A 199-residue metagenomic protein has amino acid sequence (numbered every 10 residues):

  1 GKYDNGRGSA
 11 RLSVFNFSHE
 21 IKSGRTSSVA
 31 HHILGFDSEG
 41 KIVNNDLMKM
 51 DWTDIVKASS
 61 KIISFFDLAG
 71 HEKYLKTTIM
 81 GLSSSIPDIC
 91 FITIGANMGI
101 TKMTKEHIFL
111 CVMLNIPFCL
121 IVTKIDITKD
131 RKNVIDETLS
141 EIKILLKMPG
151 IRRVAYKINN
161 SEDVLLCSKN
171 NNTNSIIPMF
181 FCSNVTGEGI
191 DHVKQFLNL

Functional and structural regions predicted by a protein language model:
G1-K73, S85: P-loop NTPase switch module centered on the Walker A-proximal segment
K2, D37, G81-S85, L110 (+5 more regions): Conserved, well-folded catalytic cores of nucleic-acid-processing and energy-transducing macromolecular machines
S18-E20, D51, T77, V164-S168 (+1 more regions): Eukaryotic intrinsically disordered and solvent-exposed regulatory patches
S23, V122, C182: Single, functionally critical "micro-switch" positions that shape active/binding sites and transmembrane helices
A30, C119-V122, A155: Short beta-strand segments at enzyme active-site cores
T53-I55, G81, F109-L110, N170: Beta-strand elements of modular eukaryotic interaction domains
S60-S64, L68-K76, S84-I108, V112-D136: Conserved Switch II/interswitch segment of TRAFAC-class P-loop GTPases
I127-L199: Canonical P-loop GTPase G-domain recognition
